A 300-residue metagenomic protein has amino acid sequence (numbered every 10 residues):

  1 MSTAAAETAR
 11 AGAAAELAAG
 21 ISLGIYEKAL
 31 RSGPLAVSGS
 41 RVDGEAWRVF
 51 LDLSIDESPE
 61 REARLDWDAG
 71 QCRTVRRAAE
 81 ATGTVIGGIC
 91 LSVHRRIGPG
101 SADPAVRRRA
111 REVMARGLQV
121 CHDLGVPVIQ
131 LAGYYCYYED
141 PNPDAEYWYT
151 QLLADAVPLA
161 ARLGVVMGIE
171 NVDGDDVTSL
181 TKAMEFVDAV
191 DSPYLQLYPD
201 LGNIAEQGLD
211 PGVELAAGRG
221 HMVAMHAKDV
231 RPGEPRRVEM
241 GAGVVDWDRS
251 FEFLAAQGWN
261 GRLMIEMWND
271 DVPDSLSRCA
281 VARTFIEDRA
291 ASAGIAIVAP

Functional and structural regions predicted by a protein language model:
M1-G24, A29-G44, E80, V177-P199 (+1 more regions): Histidine-acidic metal/acid-base catalytic patches
A5-A13, L17, V37-G39, A78-T82 (+5 more regions): Active-site acidic/histidine proton-transfer and metal-coordination neighborhood in alpha/beta enzyme cores
A36-E57, G125: Catalytic domains of carbohydrate-active enzymes, especially glycoside hydrolases
R48-F50, V85, P127, V166 (+1 more regions): Residue-level detector of anion-binding/catalytic polar loops
V49-L53, G87-L91, R219-R231: Non-cysteine beta-strand/loop elements that form the S-adenosyl-L-methionine
F50-S54, G168-E170, L197-L201, M264: Generic enzyme active-site microenvironment
D52-V75, G133-D140: Glycine-rich, proline-tolerant flexible connector loops at the mouths of alpha/beta enzymes
I55-E60, H94-I97, C136-Y138, D229-P235: Conserved radical SAM core fold
